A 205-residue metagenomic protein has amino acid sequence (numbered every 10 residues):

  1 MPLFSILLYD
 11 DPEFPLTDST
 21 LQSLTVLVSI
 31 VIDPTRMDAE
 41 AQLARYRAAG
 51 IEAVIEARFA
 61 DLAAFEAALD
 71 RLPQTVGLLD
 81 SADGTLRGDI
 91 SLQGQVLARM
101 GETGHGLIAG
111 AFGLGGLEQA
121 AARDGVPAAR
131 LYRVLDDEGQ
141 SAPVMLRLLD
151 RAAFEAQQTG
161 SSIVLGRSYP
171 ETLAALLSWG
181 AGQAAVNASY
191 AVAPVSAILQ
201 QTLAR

Functional and structural regions predicted by a protein language model:
M1-R205: Catalytic-site microenvironment of enzymes that process N-acetyl-hexosamine-containing cell-wall polysaccharides
